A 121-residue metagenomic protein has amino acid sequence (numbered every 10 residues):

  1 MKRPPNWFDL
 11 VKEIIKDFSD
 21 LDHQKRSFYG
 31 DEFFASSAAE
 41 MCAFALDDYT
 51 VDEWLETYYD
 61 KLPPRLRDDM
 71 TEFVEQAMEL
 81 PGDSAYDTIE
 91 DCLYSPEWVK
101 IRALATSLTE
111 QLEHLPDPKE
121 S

Functional and structural regions predicted by a protein language model:
M1-T50: Short terminal alpha-helical segments
F8, L66, K119-S121: A generic alpha-helix propensity feature with a strong bias for hydrophobic helices
D20, E79-G82, Q111-H114: Positions within ordered alpha-helical repeat solenoids
E32-S36, Y94, W98, E110 (+1 more regions): Short, surface-exposed, charged/polar-biased interaction segments
T50-S107: Amphipathic protein-protein interaction modules
A85, E113-S121: Structured alpha-helical bundle/scaffold domains in large eukaryotic membrane-trafficking regulators
